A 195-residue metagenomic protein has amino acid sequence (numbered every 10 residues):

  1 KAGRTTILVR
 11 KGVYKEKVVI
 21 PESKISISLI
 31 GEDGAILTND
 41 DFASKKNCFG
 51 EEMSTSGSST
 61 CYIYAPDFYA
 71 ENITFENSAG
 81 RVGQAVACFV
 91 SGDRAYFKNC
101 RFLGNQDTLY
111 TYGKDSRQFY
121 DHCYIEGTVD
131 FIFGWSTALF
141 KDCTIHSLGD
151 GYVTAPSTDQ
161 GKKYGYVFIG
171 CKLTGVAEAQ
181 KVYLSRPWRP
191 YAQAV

Functional and structural regions predicted by a protein language model:
K1-V195: Sequence-level preference for short, compositionally simple segments enriched in small aliphatic or small polar residues
